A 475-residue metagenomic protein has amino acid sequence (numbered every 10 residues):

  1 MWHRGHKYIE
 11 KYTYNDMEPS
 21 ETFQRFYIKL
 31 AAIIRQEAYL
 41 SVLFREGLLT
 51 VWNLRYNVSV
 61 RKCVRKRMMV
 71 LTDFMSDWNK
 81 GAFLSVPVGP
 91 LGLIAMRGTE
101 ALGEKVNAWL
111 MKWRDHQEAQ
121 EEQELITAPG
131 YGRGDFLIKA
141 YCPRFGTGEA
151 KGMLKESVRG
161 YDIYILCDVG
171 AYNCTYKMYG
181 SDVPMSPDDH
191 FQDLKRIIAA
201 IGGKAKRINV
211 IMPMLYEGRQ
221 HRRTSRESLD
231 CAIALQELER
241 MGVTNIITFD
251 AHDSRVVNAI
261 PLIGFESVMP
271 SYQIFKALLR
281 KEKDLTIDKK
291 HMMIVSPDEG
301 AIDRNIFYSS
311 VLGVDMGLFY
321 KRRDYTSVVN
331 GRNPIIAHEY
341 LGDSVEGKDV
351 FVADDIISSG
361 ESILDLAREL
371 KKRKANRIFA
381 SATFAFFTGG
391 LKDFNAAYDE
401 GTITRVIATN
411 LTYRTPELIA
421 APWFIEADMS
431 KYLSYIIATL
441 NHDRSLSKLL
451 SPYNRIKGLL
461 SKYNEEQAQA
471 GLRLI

Functional and structural regions predicted by a protein language model:
W2-H6: Extreme N-terminal basic, low-complexity initiation segments that serve as generic localization/processing leaders
Y8-Y14, S59-C63: Compositionally biased low-complexity segments enriched in histidine and/or tyrosine
S20-F23, Y27, A32-I33, A38-I475: PRPP-associated nucleotide enzymes
